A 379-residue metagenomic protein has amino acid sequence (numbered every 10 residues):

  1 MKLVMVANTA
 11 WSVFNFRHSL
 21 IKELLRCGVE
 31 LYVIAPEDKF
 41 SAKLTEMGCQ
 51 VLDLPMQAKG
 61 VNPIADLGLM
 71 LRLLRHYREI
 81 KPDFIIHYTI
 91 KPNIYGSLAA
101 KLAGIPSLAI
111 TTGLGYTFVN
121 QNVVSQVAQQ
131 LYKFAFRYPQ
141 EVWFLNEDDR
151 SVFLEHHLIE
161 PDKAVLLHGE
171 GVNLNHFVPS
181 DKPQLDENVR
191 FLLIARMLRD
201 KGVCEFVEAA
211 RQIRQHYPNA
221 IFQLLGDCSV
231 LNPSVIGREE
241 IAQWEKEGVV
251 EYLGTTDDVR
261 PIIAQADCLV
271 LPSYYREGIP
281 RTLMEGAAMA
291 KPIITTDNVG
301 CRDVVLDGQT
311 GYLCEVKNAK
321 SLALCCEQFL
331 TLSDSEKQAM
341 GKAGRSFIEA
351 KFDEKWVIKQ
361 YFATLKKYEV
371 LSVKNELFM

Functional and structural regions predicted by a protein language model:
L52, K133-P179: Donor nucleotide-sugar binding/catalytic pocket of nucleotide-sugar-dependent glycosyltransferases
H87-N93, T111: Short His-centered aromatic/hydrophobic patch
P183-K201, V207-A210, Q223: Conserved donor-binding/catalytic core segment of Leloir-type glycosyltransferases
G226, V235-T255: Nucleotide-activated donor-binding/catalytic signature segment of Leloir-type glycosyltransferases, i.e., the conserved
A264-G278, K291: Acidic donor-binding loop of glycosyltransferase active sites
P292-T295, V305: Short hydrophobic beta-strand element within catalytic cores of glycosyltransferases and related nucleotide-activated
L306-G308, Y312-A319, Q328-D334: Conserved acidic donor-binding segment of nucleotide-sugar-dependent glycosyltransferases
S321, Q328, S335-K351, V357-A363: A short, well-ordered alpha-helix in the C-terminal region of glycosyltransferases
